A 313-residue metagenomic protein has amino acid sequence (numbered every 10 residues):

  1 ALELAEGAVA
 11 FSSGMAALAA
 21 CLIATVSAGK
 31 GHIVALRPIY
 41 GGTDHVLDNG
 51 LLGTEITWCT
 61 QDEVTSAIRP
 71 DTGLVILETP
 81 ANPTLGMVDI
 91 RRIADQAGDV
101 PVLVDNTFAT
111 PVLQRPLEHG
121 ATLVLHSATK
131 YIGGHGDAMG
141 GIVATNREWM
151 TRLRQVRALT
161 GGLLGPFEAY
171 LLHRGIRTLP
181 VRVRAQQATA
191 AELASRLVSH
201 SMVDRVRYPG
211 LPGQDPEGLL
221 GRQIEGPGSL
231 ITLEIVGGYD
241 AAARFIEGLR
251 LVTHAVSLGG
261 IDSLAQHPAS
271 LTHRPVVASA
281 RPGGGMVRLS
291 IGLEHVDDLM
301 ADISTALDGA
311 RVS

Functional and structural regions predicted by a protein language model:
L4, S199-R205, L251: Glycine-centered tight turns that cap/initiate beta-strands
G7-M202: Conserved PLP-enzyme active-site core in the AAT-like
C21, L153, A241-F245, L299-I303: Hydrophobic side chains in well-ordered alpha-helices
G41, T57, S66, I90 (+2 more regions): PLP-dependent enzyme catalytic core of the Aspartate aminotransferase-like
G50-L51, L159, E247-L251, S304-D308: Short, solvent-exposed amphipathic alpha-helical segments in soluble enzyme and RNA/protein-processing domains
P80, T107-A109, L113, L211 (+2 more regions): Active-site beta-loop-alpha junctions enriched in small/polar residues
R205-V287, I291: Conserved C-terminal alpha-helix-loop-beta "cap" of PLP-dependent enzymes that closes/shapes the active-site mouth
